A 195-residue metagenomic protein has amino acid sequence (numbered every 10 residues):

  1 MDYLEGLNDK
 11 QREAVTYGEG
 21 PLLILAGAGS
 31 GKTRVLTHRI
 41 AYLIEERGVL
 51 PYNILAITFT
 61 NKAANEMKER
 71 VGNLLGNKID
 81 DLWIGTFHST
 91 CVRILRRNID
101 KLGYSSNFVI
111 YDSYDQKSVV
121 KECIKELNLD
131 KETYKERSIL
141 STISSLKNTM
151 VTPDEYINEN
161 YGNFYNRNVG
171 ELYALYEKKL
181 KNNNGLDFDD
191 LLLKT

Functional and structural regions predicted by a protein language model:
M1, E19-L22, A41-T195: A basic/glycine-biased coupling hinge at the interface between accessory DNA-binding modules
E5, R34, I57: Active-site alpha-helix of zinc metalloproteases
E5-T16: Pre-Walker A adenine-sensing motif
N8, T37, D189: Glycine-rich phosphate-binding loop at the start of an alpha helix
E19-H38: Walker A/P-loop
